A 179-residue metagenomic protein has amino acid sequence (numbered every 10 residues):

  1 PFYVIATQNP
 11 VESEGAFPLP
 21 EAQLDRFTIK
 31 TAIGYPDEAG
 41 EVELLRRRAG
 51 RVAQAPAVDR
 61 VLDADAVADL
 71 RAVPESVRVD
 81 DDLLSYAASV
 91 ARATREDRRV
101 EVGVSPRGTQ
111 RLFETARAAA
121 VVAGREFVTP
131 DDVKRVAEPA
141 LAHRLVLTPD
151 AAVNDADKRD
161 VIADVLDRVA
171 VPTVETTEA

Functional and structural regions predicted by a protein language model:
P1-R60, V67-E75, R117-V122: Canonical AAA+ ATPase core
P1-V4, F17, E21-L24, E38-V42 (+6 more regions): Amphipathic alpha-helical transducer elements in NTP-driven molecular machines
Q23, L45-A49, A91, A137 (+1 more regions): Hydrophobic aliphatic residues
R26, T31-Y35, A57-V61, S89 (+3 more regions): Short, surface-exposed, polar/charged, turn-prone segments marking secondary-structure boundaries
R46-V128: AAA+ P-loop NTPase domains with strong preference for DNA replication initiators and clamp-loader complexes
V77, E96-A179: C-terminal engagement/docking regions of AAA+ P-loop ATPases
